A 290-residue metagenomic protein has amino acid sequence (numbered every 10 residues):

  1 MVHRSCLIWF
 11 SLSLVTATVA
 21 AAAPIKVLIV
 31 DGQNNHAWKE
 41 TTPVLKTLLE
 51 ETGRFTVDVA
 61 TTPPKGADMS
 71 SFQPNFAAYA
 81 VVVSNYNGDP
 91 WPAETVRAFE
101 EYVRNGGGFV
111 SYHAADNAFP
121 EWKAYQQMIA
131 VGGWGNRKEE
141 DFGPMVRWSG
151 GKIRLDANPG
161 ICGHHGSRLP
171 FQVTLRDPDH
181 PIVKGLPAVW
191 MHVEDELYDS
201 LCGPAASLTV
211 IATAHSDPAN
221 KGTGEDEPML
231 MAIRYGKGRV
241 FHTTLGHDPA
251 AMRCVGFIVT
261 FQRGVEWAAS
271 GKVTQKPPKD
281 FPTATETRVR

Functional and structural regions predicted by a protein language model:
S5-A17: Bacterial N-terminal signal peptides
T18-A22: Sec/Tat signal peptide C-region and signal peptidase I cleavage site
A23-I25, E40-T41, E51, P74 (+2 more regions): Extracellular ligand-binding/catalytic regions of CAZymes and related secreted enzymes and adhesion modules
K26-F119: Helical hinge/lid and interdomain linker segments adjacent to catalytic or ligand-binding clefts that mediate domain
N34-N35, D89, D116-A118, A188 (+3 more regions): Short, solvent-exposed loop/turn segments at secondary-structure junctions
E50, T56-D58, A78, V146-G236: Catalytic beta-strand/loop cores that center a nucleophilic Ser/Cys/Thr and support acyl-enzyme chemistry
D89-P181: A glycine-rich, often tryptophan-bearing local segment used as a flexible ligand/cofactor-contacting loop or short
G106-V110, I211, F241: Structural detector of well-ordered beta-strand residues that form the stable sheet scaffold of enzyme domains
